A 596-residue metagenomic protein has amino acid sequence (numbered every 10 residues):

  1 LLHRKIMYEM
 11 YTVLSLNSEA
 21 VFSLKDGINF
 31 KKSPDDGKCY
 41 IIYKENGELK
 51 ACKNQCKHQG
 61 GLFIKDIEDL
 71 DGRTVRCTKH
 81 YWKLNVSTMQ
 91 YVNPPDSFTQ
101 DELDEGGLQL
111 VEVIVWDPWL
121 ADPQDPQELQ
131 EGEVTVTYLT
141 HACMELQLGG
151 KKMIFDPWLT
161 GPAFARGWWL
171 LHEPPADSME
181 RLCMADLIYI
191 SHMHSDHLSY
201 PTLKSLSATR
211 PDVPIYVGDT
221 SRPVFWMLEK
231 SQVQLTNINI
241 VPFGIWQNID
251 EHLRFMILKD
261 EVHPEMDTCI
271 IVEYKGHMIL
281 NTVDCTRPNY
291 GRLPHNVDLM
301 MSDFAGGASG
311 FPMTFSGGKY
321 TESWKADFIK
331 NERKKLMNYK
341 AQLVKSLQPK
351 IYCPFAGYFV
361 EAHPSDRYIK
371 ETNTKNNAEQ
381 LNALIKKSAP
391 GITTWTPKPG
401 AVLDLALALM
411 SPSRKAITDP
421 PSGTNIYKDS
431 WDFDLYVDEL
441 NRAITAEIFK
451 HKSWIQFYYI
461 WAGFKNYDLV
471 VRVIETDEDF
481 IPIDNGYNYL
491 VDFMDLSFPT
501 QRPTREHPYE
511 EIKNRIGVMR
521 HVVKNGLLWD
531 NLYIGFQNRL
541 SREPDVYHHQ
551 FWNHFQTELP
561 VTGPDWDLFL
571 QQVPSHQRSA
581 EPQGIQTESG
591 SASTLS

Functional and structural regions predicted by a protein language model:
L1-L49, K83-E131, F555, L559 (+2 more regions): Rieske [2Fe-2S] iron-sulfur-binding subdomain
G27, K31-D35, Y40-D69, D122-L129 (+6 more regions): Pre-active-site segment of Zn-dependent metallo-hydrolases
K31, D117-C183, N239-M313, L403-F457 (+1 more regions): Core dinuclear metal-dependent hydrolase active-site scaffold
D69-G106, A163-F164, P175-I245: Active-site HxH/HxHxD metal-binding segment of metal-dependent hydrolases
C77-T78, F155-D156, M184-L198, Y216-D219 (+6 more regions): Active-site neighborhood of phospho(di)ester-bond hydrolases with catalytic His/Asp-centered motifs
V217, Y290-I392: Cap/insert and terminal regions of metallo-dependent hydrolase folds
P223-T236, Y368-T372, N376-K386, F551-W552: Short, aromatic/basic amphipathic alpha-helical patches
L403-S596: Feature captures hydrophobic
